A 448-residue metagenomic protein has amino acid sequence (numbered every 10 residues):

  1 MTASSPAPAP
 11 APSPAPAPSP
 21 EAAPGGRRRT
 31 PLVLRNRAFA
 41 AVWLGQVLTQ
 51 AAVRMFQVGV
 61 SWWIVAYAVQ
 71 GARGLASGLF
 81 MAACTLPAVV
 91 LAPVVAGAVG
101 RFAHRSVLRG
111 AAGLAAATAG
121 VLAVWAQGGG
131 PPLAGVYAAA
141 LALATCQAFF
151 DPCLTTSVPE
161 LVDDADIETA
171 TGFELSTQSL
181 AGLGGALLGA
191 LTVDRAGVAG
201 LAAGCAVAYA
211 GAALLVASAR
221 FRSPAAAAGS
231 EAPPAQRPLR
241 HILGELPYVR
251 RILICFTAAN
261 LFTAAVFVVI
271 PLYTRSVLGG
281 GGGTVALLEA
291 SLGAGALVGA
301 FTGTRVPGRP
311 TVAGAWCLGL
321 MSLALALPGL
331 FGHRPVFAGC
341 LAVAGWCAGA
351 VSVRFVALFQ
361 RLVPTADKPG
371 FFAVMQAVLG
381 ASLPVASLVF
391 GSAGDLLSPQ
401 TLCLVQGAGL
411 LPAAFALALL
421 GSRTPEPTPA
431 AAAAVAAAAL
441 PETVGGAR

Functional and structural regions predicted by a protein language model:
E21-A40, R222-I254, L440-T443: Juxtamembrane intracellular "pre-TM" segments in multi-pass secondary transporters
F39, R73, H104, T155 (+3 more regions): Cytoplasm-facing, short amphipathic helices at loop-to-helix transitions on the intracellular side of 12-TM secondary
W43, V47-W63, D194-A203, R240-A300 (+1 more regions): A single, central transmembrane helix in multi-pass transporters
V47, P131-F149, T257, V336-A350: Hydrophobic core of transmembrane alpha-helices in multi-pass small-molecule transporters, especially MFS/SLC-type
G59-A88: Extracellular/periplasmic helix-loop-helix junction of adjacent transmembrane segments in MFS-like secondary
V60, F149-V162, A350-V363: Intracellular juxtamembrane helix-capping segments at the cytosolic ends of symmetry-related transmembrane helices
G78, A83, V90-V95, V99-A117 (+5 more regions): C-terminal transmembrane bundle of multi-pass solute transporters/carriers
P131-C146, T169-A228, A286, A290-A294 (+3 more regions): Hydrophobic alpha-helical transmembrane segments
